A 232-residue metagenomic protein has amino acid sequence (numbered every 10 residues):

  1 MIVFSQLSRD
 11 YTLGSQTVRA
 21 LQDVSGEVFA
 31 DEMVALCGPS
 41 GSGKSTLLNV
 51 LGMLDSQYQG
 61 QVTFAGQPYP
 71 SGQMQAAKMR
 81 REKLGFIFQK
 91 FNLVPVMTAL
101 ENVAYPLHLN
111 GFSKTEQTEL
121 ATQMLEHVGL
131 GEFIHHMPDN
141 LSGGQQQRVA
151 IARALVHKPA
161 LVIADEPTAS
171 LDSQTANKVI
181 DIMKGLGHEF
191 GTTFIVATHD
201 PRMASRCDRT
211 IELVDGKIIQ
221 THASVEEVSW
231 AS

Functional and structural regions predicted by a protein language model:
I2-R206, T210-L213: ABC family nucleotide-binding domain
K217-S232: Conserved beta-strand-loop-alpha-helix hinge in the C-terminal portion of ABC ATPase nucleotide-binding domains
